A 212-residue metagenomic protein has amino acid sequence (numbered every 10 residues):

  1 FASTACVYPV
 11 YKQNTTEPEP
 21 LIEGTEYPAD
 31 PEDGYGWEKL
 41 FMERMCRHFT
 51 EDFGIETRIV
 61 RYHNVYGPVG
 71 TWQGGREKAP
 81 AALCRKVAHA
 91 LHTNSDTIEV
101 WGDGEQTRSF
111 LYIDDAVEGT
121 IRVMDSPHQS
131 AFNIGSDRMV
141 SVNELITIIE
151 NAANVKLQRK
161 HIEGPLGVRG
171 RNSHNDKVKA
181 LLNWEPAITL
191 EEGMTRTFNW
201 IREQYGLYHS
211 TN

Functional and structural regions predicted by a protein language model:
F1-A2, N133: Rossmann-fold scaffold of SDR-type NAD(P)-dependent oxidoreductases
A5, L83, D137: Conserved short acidic donor-positioning loop in nucleotide-sugar-dependent glycosyltransferases
C6-I59, N64-Y66, G70-G74: Catalytic helix-loop patch of NAD(P)-dependent Rossmann-fold dehydrogenases
Q13, K78, V140-S141: Short alpha-helical
L40-R47, E51, P80-R85, V117-E118 (+1 more regions): Conserved active-site helix of classical SDR/Rossmann-fold NAD(P)-dependent CH-OH oxidoreductases
H89-N212: C-terminal substrate-binding subdomain of Rossmann-fold SDR/epimerase-dehydratase oxidoreductases
